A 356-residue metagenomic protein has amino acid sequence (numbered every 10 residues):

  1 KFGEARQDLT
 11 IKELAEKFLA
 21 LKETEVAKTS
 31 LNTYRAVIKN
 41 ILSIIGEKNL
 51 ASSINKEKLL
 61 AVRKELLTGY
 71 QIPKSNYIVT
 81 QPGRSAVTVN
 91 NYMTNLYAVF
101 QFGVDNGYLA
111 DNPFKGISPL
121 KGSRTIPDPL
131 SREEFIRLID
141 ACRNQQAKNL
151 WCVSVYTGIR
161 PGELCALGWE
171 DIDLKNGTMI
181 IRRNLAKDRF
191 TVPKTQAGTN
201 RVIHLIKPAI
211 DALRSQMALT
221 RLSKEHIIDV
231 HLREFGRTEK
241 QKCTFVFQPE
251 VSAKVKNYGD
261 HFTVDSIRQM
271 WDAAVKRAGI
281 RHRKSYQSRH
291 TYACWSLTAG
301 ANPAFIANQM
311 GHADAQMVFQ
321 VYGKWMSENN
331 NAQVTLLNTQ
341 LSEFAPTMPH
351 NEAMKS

Functional and structural regions predicted by a protein language model:
E4-Q7, L19-F102, N106-Y108, R124 (+2 more regions): N-terminal core-binding DNA-recognition domain of tyrosine site-specific recombinases/integrases
L9-L14, L50-A51, G168: Short, structural beta-strand-to-alpha-helix junction motif
E13, K17, A36-N40, A61 (+8 more regions): Generic recognition of well-ordered alpha-helical segments within structured catalytic/regulatory domains
I72-S75, P82-A86, N90-Y92, D105 (+8 more regions): Basic, Lys/Arg- and aromatic-enriched nucleic-acid-binding interface segment
S75, D140, N144-Q145, T157 (+5 more regions): Short, basic (Lys/Arg/His-rich) helix/loop patches that form interaction surfaces in the mid-to-C-terminal regions
K121, P129, L185, M310-L336: Catalytic-site neighborhood detector that most strongly recognizes the C-terminal catalytic loop/helix of tyrosine
A166-I172, A307-A313, G323: A short, basic/aromatic helix-end/turn motif that makes direct DNA contacts
N176, R189, K194-D211, S215-S223 (+5 more regions): C-terminal secondary-structure termini that scaffold catalytic or DNA-interacting sites
